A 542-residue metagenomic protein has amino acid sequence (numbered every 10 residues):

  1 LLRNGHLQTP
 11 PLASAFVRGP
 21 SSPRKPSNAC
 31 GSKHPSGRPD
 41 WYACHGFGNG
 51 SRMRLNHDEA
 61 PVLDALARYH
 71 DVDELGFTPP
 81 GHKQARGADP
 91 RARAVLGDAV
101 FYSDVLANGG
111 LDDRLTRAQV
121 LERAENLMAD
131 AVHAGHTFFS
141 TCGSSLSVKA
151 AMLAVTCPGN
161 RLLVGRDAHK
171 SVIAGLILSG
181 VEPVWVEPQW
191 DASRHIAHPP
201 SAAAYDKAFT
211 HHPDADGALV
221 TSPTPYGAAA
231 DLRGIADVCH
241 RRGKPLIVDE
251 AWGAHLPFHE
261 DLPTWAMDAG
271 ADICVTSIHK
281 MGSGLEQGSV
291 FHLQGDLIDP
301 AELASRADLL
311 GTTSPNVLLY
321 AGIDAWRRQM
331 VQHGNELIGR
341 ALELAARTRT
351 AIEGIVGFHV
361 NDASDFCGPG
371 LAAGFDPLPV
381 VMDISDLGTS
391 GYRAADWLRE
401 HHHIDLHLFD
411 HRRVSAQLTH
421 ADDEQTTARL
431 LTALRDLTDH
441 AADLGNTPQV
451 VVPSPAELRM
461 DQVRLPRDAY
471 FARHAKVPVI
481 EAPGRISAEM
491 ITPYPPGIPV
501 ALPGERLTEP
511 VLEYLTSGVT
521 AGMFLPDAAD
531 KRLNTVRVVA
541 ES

Functional and structural regions predicted by a protein language model:
L1-P20: Extreme N-terminal basic, low-complexity initiation segments that serve as generic localization/processing leaders
G50-Q119, P496: N-terminal "arm"/small-domain region of PLP-dependent enzymes with the aminotransferase-like
V62-A67, L75, A134, S144-N361 (+1 more regions): Conserved PLP-enzyme active-site core in the AAT-like
L96-L146, D167: Conserved N-terminal alpha-helix of the aminotransferase class I/II PLP-enzyme fold
E336-S415, T419, A442-Q462: Conserved small-domain helix->loop->beta segment predominantly found in fold-type I
W397-H401, H407-S542: PLP-dependent enzyme catalytic core of the Aspartate aminotransferase-like
